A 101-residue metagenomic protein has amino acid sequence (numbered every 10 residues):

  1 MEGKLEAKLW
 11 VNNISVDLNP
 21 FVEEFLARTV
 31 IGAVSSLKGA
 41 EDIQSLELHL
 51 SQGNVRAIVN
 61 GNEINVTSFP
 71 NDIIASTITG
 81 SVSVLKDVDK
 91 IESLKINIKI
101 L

Functional and structural regions predicted by a protein language model:
M1-L101: Conserved mixed alpha/beta catalytic, RNA-binding, or beta-rich assembly cores of soluble enzyme, regulatory
